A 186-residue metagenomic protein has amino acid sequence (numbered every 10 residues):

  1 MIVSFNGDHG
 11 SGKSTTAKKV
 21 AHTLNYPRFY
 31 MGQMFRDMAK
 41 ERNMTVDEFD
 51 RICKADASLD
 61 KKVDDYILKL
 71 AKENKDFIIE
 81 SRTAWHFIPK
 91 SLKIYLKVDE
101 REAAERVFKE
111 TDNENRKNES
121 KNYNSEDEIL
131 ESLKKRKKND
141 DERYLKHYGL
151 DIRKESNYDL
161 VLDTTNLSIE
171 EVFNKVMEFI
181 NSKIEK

Functional and structural regions predicted by a protein language model:
F5: Hydrophobic anchor at the beta1->P-loop junction of P-loop NTPases
D8: P-loop (Walker A) phosphate-binding loop of NTP-binding proteins
S11: ATP-binding Walker
S14: Walker A/P-loop
H22-F29: Post-Walker A helix-loop "phosphate-sensing" segment adjacent to the P-loop in P-loop NTPases
F29-I88, R101-K121, D127, E131-D140: ATP-dependent small-molecule kinase phosphotransfer cores that center on conserved nucleotide phosphate-binding segments
K117-V172: Small-molecule kinase domains that catalyze NTP-dependent phosphoryl transfer to phosphate-bearing small molecules
